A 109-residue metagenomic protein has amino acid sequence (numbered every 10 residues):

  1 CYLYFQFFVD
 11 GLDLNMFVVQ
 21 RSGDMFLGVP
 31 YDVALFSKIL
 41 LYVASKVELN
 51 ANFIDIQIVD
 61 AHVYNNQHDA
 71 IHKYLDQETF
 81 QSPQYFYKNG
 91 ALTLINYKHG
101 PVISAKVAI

Functional and structural regions predicted by a protein language model:
C1-D10, I58-I109: C-terminal catalytic domain of photolyase/cryptochrome flavoproteins, centering on the FAD-binding pocket
C1-N50, N65, Y87-L92: A contiguous catalytic/ligand-binding core that recognizes phosphate-bearing ligands
